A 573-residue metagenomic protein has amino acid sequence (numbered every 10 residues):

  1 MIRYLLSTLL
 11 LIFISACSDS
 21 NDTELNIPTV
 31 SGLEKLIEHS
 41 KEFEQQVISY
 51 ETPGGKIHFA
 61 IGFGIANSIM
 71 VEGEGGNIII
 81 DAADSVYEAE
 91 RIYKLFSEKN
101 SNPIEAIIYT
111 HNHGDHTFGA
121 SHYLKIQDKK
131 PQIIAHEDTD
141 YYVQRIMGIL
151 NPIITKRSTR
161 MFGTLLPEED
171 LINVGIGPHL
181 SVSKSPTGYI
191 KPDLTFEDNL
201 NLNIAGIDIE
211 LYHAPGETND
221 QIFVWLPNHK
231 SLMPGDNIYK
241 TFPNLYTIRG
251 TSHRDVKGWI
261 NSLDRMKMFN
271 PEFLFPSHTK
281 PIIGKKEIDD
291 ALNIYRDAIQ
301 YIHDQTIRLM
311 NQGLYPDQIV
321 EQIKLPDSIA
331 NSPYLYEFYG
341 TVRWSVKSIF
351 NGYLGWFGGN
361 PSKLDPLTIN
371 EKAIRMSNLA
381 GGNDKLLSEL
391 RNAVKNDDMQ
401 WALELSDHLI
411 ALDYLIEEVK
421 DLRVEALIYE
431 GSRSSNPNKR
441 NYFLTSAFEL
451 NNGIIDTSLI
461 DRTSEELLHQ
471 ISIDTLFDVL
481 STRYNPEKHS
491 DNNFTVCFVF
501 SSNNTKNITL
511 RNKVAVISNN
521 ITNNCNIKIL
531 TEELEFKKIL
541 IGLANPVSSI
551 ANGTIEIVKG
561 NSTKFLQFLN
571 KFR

Functional and structural regions predicted by a protein language model:
I2-T8: Sec-dependent signal peptide recognition, specifically the positively charged N-region followed immediately by
F13-A16: C-terminal motif of bacterial Sec signal peptides marking the signal peptidase cleavage site
N21-H39, N151-S158, T164-G177, S181-V182 (+2 more regions): Accessory terminal helices/loops
F43, S49, P53, G75-G76 (+2 more regions): Active-site metal-binding motif and surrounding structural segment of the metallo-beta-lactamase
E44-N100, F223-D236: Conserved beta-strand hairpin/beta-sheet module of binuclear metal-dependent hydrolase folds, prominently
N77-I78, D84-V86, K184, I190 (+2 more regions): Metallo-beta-lactamase
Y142-H213, G258-N270: Metallo-beta-lactamase
N392, D398-E404, H408-A411, K420 (+1 more regions): Feature captures hydrophobic
